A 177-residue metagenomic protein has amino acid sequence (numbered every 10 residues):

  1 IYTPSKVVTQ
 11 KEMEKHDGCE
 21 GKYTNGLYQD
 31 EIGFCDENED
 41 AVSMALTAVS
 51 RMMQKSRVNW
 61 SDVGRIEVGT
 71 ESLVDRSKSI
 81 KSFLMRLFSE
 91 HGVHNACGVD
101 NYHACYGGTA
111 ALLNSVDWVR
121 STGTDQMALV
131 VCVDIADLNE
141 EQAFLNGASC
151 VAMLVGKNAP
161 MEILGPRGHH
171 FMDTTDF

Functional and structural regions predicted by a protein language model:
I1-A41, F144-F177: Condensing-enzyme catalytic core mediating Claisen C-C bond formation in acyl metabolism
Y2, G69-D75, Y102-G108, C132-D137 (+1 more regions): Acidic, glycine-rich active-site loops and adjacent beta-strand->loop/helix elements that engage anionic groups
G21, A48-G64: Phosphate/pyrophosphate-binding loops at sites that engage ATP/ADP/AMP, CoA/4′-phosphopantetheine, polyphosphate
T24-G26, E31-D40, S72-M127: Conserved catalytic cysteine-centered active-site region of acyl-thioester-dependent Claisen-condensing enzymes
S43-R51, A110-L113: Short, contiguous clusters of charged residues that form electrostatic/catalytic patches at enzyme active sites, used
M52, V63-I66, A111, L154: Buried hydrophobic positions in well-ordered alpha/beta secondary-structure cores of metabolic enzymes
S61-G69, A96-D100, D125-V133, L164-R167: Beta-strand segments within the central parallel beta-sheet cores of soluble alpha/beta enzyme folds
R120, T124-M153: Flexible, glycine-rich active-site loops centered on histidine and acidic residues that chelate a metal or position
